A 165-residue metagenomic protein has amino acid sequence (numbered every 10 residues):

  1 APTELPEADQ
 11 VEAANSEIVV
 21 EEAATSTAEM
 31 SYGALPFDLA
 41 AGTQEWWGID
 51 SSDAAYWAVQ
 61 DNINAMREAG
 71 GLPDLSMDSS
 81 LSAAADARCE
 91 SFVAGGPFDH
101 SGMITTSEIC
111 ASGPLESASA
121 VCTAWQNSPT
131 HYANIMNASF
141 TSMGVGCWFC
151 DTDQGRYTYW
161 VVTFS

Functional and structural regions predicted by a protein language model:
T3-S16, E21-E29: Ser/Thr-rich, Proline-interspersed low-complexity disordered segments
A14, E21, S26, A83-A87 (+2 more regions): Active-site-adjacent structural elements in enzyme catalytic domains
S31, S80-T123, I135-N137: Short, surface-exposed glycine/acidic/tryptophan-bearing loops
Y32-A94: A short alpha-helix/helix-coil micro-patch that ends at or immediately precedes a cysteine
L75-S76, A83, P114, F149-D153: Long, low-complexity, Ser/Thr/Pro- and Asp/Glu-rich intrinsically disordered
E116-S165: Disulfide-stabilized extracellular recognition modules
